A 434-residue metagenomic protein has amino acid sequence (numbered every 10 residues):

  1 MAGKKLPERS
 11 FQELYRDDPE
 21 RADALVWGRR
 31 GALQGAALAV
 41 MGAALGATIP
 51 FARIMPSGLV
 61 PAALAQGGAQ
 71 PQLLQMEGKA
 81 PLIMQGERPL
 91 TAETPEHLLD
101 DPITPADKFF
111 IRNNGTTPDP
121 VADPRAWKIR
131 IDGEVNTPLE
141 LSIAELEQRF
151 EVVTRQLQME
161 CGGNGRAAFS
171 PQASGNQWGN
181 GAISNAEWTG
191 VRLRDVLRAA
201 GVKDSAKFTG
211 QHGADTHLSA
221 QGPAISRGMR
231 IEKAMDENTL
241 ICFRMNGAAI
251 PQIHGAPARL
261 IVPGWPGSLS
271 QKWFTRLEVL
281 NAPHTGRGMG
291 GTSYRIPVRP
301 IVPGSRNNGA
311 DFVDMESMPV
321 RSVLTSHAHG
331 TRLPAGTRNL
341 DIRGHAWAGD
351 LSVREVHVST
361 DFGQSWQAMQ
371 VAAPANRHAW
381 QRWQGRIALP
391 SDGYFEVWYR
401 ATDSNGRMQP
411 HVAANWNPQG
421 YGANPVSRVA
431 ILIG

Functional and structural regions predicted by a protein language model:
M1-G31, R53-S57: N-terminal secretory signal peptides
P7-D17, G35-A36, V40, A44-L45 (+2 more regions): A generic N-terminal leader/anchor concept
Q12, R16, A39, A52 (+2 more regions): Compositionally biased, low-structure terminal segments
A24-I49, L193, L260, G344 (+1 more regions): N-terminal export leaders
Q34-G35, G58, T117: Intrinsically disordered, low-complexity segments enriched in polar/charged small residues
A36-A37, M41, V60, P95 (+1 more regions): Enrichment for repetitive, rod-forming helical segments
P50-A65: Signal peptide processing junction and immediate N-terminal pro/mature segment of secreted/exported proteins
Q66-G434: Structured, non-membrane catalytic/scaffold regions adjacent to prosthetic-group chemistry
